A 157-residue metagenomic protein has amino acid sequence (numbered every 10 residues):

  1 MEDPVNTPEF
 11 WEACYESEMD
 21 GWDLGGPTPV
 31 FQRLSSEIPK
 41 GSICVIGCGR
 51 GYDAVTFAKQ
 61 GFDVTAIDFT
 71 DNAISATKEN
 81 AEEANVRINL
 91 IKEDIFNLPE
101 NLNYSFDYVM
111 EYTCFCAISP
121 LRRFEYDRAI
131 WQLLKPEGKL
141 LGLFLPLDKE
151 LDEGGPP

Functional and structural regions predicted by a protein language model:
M1-C44, R50-L102, I118-P157: Class I (Rossmann-like) S-adenosyl-L-methionine-dependent methyltransferase catalytic domain, capturing the SAM-binding
M110: A conserved beta-strand element that flanks and buttresses the S-adenosyl-L-methionine
T113, A117: Short catalytic micro-motifs in class I SAM-dependent methyltransferases
